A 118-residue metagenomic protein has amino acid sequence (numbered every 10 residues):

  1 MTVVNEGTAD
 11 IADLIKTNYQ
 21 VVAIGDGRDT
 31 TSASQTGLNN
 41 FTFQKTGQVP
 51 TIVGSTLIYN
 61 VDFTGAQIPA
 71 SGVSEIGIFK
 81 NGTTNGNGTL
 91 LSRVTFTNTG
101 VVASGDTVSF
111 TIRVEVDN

Functional and structural regions predicted by a protein language model:
M1-S74, N81-N118: Small cysteine-rich, disulfide-bonded extracellular modules of the LU/uPAR three-finger superfamily and closely related
